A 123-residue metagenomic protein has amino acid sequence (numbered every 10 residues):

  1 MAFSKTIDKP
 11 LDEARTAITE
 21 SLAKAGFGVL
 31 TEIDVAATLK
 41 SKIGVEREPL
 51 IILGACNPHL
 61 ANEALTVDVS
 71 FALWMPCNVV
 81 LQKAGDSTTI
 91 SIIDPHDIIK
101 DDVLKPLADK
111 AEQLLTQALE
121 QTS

Functional and structural regions predicted by a protein language model:
M1-A25: Terminal, regulation- and interaction-focused segments at domain boundaries
A2-T6, A17, L30, K42 (+1 more regions): Amphipathic alpha-helical hairpins
E20-K24, T66, S70, E120: Short, intrinsically disordered, mixed-charge
G28-L30, D34-C77: Compact, glycine-rich, soluble single-domain proteins
C77-D102: Beta-strand/loop substructures that line and gate deep hydrophobic ligand-binding cavities in soluble
I99-S123: Well-ordered alpha/beta subsegment
